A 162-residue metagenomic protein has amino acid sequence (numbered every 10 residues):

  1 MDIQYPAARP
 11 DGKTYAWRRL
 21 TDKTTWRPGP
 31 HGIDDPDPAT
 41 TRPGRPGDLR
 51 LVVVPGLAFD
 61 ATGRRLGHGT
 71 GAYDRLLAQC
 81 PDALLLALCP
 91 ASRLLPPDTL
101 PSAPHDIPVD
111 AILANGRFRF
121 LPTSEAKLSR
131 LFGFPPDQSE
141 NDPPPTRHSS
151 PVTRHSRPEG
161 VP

Functional and structural regions predicted by a protein language model:
M1-D48, E159-P162: N-terminal active-site beta-alpha-beta segment that forms phosphate/nucleotide-binding and substrate-recognition loops
P28, D37-V52, D60-R65, D74-P145 (+1 more regions): Surface-exposed, charge/polar-rich loops and edge strands
R147, P151-R154: Compositionally biased, intrinsically disordered low-complexity segments enriched in Pro/Arg/Gln/His
